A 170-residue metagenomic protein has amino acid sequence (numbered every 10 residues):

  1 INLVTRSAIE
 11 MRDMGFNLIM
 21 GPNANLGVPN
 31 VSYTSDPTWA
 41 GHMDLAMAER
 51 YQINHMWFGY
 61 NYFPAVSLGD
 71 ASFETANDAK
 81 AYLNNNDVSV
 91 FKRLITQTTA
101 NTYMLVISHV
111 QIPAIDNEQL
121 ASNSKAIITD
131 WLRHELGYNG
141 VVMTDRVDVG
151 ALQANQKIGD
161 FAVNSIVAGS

Functional and structural regions predicted by a protein language model:
I1, N25, D145-D148: Conserved acidic functional residues
I1-I19, T38, E49: Active-site-adjacent structural elements in enzyme catalytic domains
I19-M20, G59: A structural signal for short, well-ordered beta-strand segments and their strand-loop junctions that often border
G21-P29: Short, conserved phosphate-binding/catalytic loop or strand-edge motifs used in phosphoryl-/nucleotidyl-transfer
S32: Conserved beta-strand positions that form and line the central face of beta-propeller blades
S35-S170: Second-shell residues forming the walls of enzyme active-site clefts
